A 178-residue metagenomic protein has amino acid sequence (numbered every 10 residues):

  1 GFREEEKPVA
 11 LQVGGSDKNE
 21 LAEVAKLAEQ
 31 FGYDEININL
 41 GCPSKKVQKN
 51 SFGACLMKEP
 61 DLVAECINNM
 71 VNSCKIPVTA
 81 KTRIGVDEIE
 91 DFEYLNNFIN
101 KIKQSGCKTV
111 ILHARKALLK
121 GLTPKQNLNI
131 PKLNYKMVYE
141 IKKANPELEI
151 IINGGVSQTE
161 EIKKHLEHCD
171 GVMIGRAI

Functional and structural regions predicted by a protein language model:
G1-I178: Flavin-dependent oxidoreductase catalytic cores
